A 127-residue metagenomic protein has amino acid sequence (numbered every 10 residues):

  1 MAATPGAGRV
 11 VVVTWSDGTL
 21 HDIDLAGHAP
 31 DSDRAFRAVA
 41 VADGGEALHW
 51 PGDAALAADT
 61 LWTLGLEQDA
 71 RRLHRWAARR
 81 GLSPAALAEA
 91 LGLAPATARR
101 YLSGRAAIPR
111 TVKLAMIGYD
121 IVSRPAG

Functional and structural regions predicted by a protein language model:
M1-G127: Motif-centric detector for short Cys/His coordination patterns
